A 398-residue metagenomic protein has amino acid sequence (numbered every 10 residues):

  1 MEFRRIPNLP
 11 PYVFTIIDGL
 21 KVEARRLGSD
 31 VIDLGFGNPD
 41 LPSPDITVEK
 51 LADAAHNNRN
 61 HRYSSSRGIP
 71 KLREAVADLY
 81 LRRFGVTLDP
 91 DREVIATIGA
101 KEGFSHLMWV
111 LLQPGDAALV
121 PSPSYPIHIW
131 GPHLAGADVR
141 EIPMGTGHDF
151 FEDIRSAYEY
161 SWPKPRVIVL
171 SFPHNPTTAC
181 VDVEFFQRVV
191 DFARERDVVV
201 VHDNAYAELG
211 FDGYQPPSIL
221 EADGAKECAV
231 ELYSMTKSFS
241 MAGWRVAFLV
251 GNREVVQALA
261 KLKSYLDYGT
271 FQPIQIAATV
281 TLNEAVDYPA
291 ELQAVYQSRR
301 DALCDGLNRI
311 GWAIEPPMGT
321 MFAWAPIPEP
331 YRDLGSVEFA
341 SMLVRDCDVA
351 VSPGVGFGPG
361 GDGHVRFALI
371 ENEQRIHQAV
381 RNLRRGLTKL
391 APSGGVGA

Functional and structural regions predicted by a protein language model:
E2-G99, H106, T281-E284, A302 (+2 more regions): N-terminal small-domain helix-loop-helix segment of the aminotransferase-like
A24-L27, A135, E195-R196, I310 (+1 more regions): Helix C-cap/helix->beta junction micro-motif
D78, R332-G335, M342-V351, G356-A398: PLP-dependent enzyme catalytic core of the Aspartate aminotransferase-like
V110-P132: Conserved PLP-anchoring active-site segment centered on the Schiff-base-forming lysine
D116, A137, E195-V198, K226-E227: A short helix->loop->beta-strand "cap" motif at the edges of active sites that frequently abuts
R140, M144-Q215: Active-site phosphate-binding strand-loop segment of PLP-dependent enzymes
E221-A222, K226-Q297, D301-I310, G386-L387 (+1 more regions): Conserved core segment of the aminotransferase class I/II
T279, A294-C304, I314-I327, G361: Conserved glycine-rich beta-strand-loop-beta hairpin in the small C-terminal domain of fold type I
